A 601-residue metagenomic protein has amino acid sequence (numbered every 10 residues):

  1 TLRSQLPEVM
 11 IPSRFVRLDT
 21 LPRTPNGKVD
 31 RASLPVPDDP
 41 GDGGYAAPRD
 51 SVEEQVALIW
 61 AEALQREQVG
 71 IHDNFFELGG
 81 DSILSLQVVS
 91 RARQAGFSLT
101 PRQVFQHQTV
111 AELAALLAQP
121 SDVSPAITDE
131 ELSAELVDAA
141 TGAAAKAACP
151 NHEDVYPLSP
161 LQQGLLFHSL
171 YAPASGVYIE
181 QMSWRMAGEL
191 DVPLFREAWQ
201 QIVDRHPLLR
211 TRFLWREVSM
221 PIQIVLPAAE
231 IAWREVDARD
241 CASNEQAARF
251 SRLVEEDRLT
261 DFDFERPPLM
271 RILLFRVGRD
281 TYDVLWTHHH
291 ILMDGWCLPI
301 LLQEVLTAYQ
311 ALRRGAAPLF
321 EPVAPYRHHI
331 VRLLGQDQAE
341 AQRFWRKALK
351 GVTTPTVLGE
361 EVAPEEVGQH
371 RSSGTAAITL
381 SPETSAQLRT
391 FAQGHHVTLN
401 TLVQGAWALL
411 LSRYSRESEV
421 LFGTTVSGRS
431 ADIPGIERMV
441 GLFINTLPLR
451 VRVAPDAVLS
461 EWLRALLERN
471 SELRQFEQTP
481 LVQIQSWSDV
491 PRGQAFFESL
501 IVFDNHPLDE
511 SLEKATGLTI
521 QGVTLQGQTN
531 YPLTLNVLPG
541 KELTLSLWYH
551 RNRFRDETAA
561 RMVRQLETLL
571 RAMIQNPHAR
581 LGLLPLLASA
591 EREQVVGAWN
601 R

Functional and structural regions predicted by a protein language model:
T1-Q5, V16-R23, E153-P173, E180-V192 (+14 more regions): Adenylate-forming
T1-R49, E53-L58, E62, F76 (+3 more regions): AMP-dependent adenylate-forming
S4, G44-V69, I83-R91, E153-L161 (+2 more regions): Thiotemplate assembly-line natural product biosynthesis machinery
L6-V29, L84-Q87, A95-L117, A126-S133 (+3 more regions): AMP-binding/adenylate-forming catalytic domain of the ANL superfamily
D30, M220-L226: Amphipathic coiled-coil signal-relay and dimerization helices
E54-L58, D73-L99, Q108, E112 (+2 more regions): Phosphopantetheine-attachment site and its flanking helix in carrier
L301: Interfaces and regulatory segments of ATP-dependent nucleotide/adenylate/phosphodiester-chemistry enzymes
